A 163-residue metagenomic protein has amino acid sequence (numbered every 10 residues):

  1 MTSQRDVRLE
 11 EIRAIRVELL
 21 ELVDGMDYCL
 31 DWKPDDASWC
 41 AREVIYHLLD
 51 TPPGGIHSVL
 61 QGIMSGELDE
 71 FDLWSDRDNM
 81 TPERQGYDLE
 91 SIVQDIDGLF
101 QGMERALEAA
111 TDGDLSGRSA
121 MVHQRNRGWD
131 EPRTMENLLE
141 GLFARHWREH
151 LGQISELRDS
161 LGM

Functional and structural regions predicted by a protein language model:
M1-V17: Extreme N-terminal tail/first-helix region
R5, I12, A37-A41, L49 (+5 more regions): Hydrophobic alpha-helical segments and helix-packing faces
D6-L9, E21-G25, E67-E70: Short acidic/polar alpha-helix capping motifs at helix-coil junctions
I15, N79-A120, L138-G141: Acidic/histidine-rich alpha-helical segments that form the ligand environment of transition-metal centers
R16-D27, P53-L60, D97-T111, L151 (+1 more regions): Structural signal for well-ordered, non-membrane alpha-helices
C29-R77, R118-M163: Short, contiguous alpha-helical
